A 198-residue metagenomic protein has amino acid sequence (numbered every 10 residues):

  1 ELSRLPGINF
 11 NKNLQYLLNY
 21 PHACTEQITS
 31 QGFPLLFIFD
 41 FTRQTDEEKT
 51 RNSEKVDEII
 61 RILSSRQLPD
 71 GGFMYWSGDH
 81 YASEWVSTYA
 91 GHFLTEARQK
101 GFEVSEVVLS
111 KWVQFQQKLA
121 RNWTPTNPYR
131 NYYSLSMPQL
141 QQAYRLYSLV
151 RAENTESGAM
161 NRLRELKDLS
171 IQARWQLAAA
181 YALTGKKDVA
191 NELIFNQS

Functional and structural regions predicted by a protein language model:
E1-S136, Q142-Y147, R151, S157-N161 (+2 more regions): Extended, solvent-exposed functional surface patches
I8, D188-V189: Primarily extracytoplasmic ectodomains and periplasmic/lumenal surface modules that are beta-strand-rich
Y133, N161-I171, F195-S198: Solenoid-like repeat scaffolds
S157-M160, V189-L193: Solenoid-repeat scaffolds in large eukaryotic assemblies
